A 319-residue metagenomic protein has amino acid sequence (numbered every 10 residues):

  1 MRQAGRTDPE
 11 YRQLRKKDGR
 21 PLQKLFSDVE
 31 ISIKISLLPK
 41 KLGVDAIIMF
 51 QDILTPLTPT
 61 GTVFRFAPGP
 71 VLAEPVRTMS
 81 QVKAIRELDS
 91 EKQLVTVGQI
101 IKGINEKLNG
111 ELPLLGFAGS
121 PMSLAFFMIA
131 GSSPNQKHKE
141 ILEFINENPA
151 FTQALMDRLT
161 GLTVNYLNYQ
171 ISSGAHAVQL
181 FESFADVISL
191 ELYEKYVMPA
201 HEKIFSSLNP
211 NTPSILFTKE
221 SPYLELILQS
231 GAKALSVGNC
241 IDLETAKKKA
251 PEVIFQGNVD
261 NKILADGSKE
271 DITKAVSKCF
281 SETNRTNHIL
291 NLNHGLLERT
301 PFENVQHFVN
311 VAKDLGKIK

Functional and structural regions predicted by a protein language model:
M1-T60, F66, K203, T273 (+2 more regions): N-terminal basic, low-complexity leaders that serve as flexible interaction/assembly modules and, when applicable, as
K17-S32, H138-N165, N261-D271: Active-site mouth loops of central-metabolism enzymes
F26, A46-S90, G174-Y193, N293-G295 (+1 more regions): Glycine-rich, proline-tolerant flexible connector loops at the mouths of alpha/beta enzymes
P39-K40, I104, T163, Q170 (+5 more regions): Conserved, mostly hydrophobic/aromatic
R65-Y166: Active-site-proximal, glycine-rich beta->alpha crossover segments in alpha/beta enzymes that shape flexible
V95-L112, L190-T212, K248-E252, F308-I318: Alpha-helix-loop-beta-strand connector modules within alpha/beta enzyme cores
A130-V178, L190, M198, E202-P210 (+3 more regions): Alpha/beta enzyme core
F205-K319: Catalytic-face loop-and-helix region of soluble metabolic enzyme cores
